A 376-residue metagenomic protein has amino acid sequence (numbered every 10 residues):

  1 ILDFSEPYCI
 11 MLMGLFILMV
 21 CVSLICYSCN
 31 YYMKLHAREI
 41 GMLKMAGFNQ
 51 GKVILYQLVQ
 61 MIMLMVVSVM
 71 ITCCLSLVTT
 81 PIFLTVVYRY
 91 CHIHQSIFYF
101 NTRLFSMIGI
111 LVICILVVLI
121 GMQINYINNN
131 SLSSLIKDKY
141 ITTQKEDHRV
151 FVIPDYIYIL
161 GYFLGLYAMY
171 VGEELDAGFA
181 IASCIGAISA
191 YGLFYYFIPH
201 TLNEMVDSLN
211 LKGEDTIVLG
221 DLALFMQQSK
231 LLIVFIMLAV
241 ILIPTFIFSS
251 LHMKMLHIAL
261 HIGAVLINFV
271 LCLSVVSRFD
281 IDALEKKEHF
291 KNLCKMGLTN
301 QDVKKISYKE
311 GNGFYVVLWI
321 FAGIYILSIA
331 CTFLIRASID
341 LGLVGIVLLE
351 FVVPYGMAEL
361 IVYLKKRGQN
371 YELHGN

Functional and structural regions predicted by a protein language model:
I1-V22: Membrane transport/envelope proteins' first extracytoplasmic loop
L2-F4, T80-L104, Y140, H252-L256 (+1 more regions): Short juxtamembrane loops and helix-capping segments at transmembrane helix boundaries of multi-pass membrane proteins
I17-G41, V53, L266-H289: A hydrophobic alpha-helix feature that marks transmembrane segments and, especially, their cytosolic C-terminal ends
M33, V53-V66, H289, D302-G313: Short hydrophobic alpha-helical segments within the ABC transporter permease transmembrane module
Q60-V87, L238-I243, K309-L334: Hydrophobic alpha-helical transmembrane segments that constitute the membrane-spanning cores of multi-pass membrane
G109-L119, T143-A264, C272-S274, V316-S328 (+2 more regions): Alpha-helical transmembrane segments, especially those used as permease/efflux helices and single-pass anchors
N130-K145, R367-N376: Short cytosolic juxtamembrane segments of multi-pass membrane proteins
